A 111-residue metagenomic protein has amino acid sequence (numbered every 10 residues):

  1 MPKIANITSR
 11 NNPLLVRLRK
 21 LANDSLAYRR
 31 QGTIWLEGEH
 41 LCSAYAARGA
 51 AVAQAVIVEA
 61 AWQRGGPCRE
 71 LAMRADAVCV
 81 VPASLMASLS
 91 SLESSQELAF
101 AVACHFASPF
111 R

Functional and structural regions predicted by a protein language model:
M1-P67: Boundary-proximal intrinsically disordered activation/regulatory segments immediately upstream of a helical core
L26-Y28, S91-E93, R111: Solvent-exposed alpha-helices and their adjacent loops that cap or buttress functional pockets in soluble metabolic
T33, A53-V56, A77-C79, E97-F100: Structural motif
E37, V58, V81-P82, V102-A103: A secondary-structure boundary/capping signal
A61-Q63, S84-S88, H105-S108: A short acidic, glycine/proline-enriched capping/turn motif at secondary-structure boundaries, especially helix N-cap
G66-M73, F110: Short loop/helix-cap segments at secondary-structure boundaries that form the rim of catalytic
E70-S91: A glycine-rich helix N-cap at a beta->alpha junction
E93-F110: Acidic/glycine-rich phosphate/pyrophosphate-binding loops and surrounding catalytic core that coordinate Mg2+
